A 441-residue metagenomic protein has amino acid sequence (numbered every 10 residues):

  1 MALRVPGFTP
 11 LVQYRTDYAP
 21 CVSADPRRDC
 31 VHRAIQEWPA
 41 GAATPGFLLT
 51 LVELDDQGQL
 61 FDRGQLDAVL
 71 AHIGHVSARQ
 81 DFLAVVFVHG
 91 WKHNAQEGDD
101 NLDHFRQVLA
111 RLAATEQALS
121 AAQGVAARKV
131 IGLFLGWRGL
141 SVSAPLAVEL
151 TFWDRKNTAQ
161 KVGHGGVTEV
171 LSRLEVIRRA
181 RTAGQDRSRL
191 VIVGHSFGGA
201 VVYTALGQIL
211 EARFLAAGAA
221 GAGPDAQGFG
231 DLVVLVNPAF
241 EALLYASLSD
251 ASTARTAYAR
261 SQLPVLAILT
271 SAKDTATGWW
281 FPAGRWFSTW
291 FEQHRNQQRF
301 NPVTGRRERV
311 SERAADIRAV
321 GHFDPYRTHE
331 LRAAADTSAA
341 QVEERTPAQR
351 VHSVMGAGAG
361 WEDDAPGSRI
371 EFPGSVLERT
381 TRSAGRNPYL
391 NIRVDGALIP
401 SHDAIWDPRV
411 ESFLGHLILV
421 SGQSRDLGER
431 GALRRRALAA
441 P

Functional and structural regions predicted by a protein language model:
M1-Q59, A127-K129, L135-S188, L206-P441: Lipolytic serine-hydrolase domain surface
F61-Q65, A71-V142: Short, surface-exposed "cap/lid" segments of acyl-processing enzymes
F82, A95-D103, W153-G165, G184 (+1 more regions): Soluble non-cytosolic domains of exported or imported proteins
F87-V88, V193, L269: Short hydrophobic segments within beta-strands
H89, Y203, V236: Residues lining the SAM
H93, G199, F240: Active-site micro-motifs of SAM-dependent methyltransferase domains
A95, L109-E116, R178, A205 (+2 more regions): A generic secondary-structure signal for well-formed alpha-helical elements
V193-G198, V202: Gly/Ala-rich beta-loop-alpha elbow adjacent to hydrolase catalytic centers
